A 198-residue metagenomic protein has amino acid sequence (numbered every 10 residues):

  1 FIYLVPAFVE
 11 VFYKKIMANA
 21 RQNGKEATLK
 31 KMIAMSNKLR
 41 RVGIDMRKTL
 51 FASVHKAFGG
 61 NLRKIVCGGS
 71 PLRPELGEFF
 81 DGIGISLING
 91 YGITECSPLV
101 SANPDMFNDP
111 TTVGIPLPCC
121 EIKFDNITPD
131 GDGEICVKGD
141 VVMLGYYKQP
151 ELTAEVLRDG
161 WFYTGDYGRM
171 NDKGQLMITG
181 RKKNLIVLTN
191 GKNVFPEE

Functional and structural regions predicted by a protein language model:
F1-K15, R73, G174, K182-E198: Gly/lys/ser-thr-rich phosphate-binding loops in alpha/beta enzymes that coordinate phosphoanhydride or phosphate groups
Y3, F12-N108, E121: Gly/Ser/Thr-rich phosphate-binding loop
P6-A7, E26, S70, D140 (+1 more regions): Alpha-helix N-cap/helix-start capping motif
E10-F12, L72-L76, E95-P98, M143-G145 (+3 more regions): Flexible loop/turn segments at secondary-structure boundaries
G69, G92, G114, D166 (+1 more regions): Active-site glycine-centered loops adjacent to acidic/histidine catalytic or metal-binding residues that shape
E75-G77, V100-P104, V113-P116, L144-Q149 (+3 more regions): Active-site glycine/GP-rich loop and adjacent strand/helix microenvironment that borders small-molecule binding pockets
P116-L188: Conserved ATP-binding/catalytic segment of the ANL
